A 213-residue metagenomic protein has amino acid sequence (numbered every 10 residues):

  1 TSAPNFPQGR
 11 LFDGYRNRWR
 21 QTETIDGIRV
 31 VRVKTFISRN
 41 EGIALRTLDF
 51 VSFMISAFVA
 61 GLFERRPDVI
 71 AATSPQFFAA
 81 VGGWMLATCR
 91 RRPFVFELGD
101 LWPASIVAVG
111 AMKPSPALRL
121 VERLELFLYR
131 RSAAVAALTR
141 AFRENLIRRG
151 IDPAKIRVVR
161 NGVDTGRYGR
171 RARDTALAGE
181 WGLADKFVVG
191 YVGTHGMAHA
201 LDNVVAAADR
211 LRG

Functional and structural regions predicted by a protein language model:
S2-E64: A conserved catalytic-core segment of Leloir-type glycosyltransferases
D13-R20, G169-G182: A short helix/loop element that forms part of the nucleotide-sugar donor recognition site in Leloir-type
T35-L45, R65, T88-R123, D164-G166 (+1 more regions): Acceptor-binding helix/loop patch of EC 2.4 sugar-transfer enzymes, predominantly nucleotide-sugar-dependent
F58-L62, R66, F78-V81, M85-C89 (+2 more regions): Membrane-proximal helix-turn-helix segments that form the acceptor-binding/catalytic region of lipid-linked
A72, F96, A136-L138: Short beta-strand scaffold positions
T73-F77: Short His-centered aromatic/hydrophobic patch
A141, G162: Carbohydrate-associated surface elements
G182-H199, V205-A208: Conserved donor-binding/catalytic core segment of Leloir-type glycosyltransferases
